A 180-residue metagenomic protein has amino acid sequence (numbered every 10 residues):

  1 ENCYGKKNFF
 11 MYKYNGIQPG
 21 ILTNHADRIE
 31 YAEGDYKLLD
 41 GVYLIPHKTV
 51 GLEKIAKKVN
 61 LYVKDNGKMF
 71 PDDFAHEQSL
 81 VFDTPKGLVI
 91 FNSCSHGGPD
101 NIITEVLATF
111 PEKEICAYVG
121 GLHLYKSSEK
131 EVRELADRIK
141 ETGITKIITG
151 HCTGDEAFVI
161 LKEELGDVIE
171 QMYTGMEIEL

Functional and structural regions predicted by a protein language model:
E1-D35, K48-A56, K140-I148: Active-site HxH/HxHxD metal-binding segment of metal-dependent hydrolases
Y4-N8, K126-E129, I178-L180: Short, charged, surface-exposed secondary-structure boundary motifs
F9-G16, G34-K86: Active-site-proximal loop/helix segment associated with metal-binding centers of metalloenzymes
G20-A26, K68-D73, I160: Short, solvent-exposed secondary-structure boundary motifs
L22-T23, K37-G41, I160-E163: Short loop/helix-cap segments at secondary-structure boundaries that form the rim of catalytic
R28-A32, Y43-I45, V168-E170: General small-molecule cofactor/ligand-binding pocket signal
D35, Y173-E177: Glycine-centered loop/turn motifs
D73-S79, D83-I90, C94-T174: Cap/insert and terminal regions of metallo-dependent hydrolase folds
